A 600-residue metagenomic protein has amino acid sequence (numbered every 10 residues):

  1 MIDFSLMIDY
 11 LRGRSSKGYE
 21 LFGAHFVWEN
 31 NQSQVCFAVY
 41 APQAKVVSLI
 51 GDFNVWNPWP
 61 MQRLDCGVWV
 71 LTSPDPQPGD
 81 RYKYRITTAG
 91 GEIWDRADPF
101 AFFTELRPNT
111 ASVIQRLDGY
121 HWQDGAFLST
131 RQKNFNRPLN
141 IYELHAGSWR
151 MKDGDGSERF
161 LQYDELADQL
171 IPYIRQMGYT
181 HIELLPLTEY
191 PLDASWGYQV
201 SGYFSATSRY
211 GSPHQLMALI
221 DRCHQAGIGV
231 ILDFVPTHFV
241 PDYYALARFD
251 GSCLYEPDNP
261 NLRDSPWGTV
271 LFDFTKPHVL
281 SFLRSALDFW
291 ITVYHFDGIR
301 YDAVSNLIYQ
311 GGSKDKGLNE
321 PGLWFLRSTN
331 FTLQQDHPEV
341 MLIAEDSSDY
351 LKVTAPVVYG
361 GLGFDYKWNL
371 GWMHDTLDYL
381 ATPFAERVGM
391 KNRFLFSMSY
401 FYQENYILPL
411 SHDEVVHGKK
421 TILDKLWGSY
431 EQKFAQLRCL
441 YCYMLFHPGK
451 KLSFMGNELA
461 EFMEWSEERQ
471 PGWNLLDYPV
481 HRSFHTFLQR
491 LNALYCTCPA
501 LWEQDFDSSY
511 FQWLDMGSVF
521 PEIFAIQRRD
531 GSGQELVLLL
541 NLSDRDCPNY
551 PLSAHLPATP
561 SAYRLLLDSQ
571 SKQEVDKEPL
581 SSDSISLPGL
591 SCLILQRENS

Functional and structural regions predicted by a protein language model:
M1-C36, R63-E143, S148-E158, E165: The feature marks proteins involved in alpha-glucan
F37-Y40, V47, L542-T559: Surface-exposed beta-strand/loop patches in extracellular or lumenal glycoproteins
V39, Y84, L144, I174 (+9 more regions): Conserved, mostly hydrophobic/aromatic
D52-N57, A89, D568-S571: Change "in extracellular beta-sheet-rich domains … of secreted and cell-surface proteins" to "in beta-sheet-rich domains
P78-Y82, K577-S600: C-terminal beta-strand-rich structural cap/linker in extracellular carbohydrate-active enzymes
E105, F127-N136, H145-F296, R300-L318: Substrate-binding/active-site clefts of carbohydrate-active enzymes
P108, H295-D297, G312-E468, C496 (+3 more regions): Conserved alpha/beta catalytic core and glycan-binding cleft of carbohydrate-active enzymes
P471-A493, C498, Y550-E578: C-terminal accessory region downstream of the catalytic core in glycan-modifying enzymes
